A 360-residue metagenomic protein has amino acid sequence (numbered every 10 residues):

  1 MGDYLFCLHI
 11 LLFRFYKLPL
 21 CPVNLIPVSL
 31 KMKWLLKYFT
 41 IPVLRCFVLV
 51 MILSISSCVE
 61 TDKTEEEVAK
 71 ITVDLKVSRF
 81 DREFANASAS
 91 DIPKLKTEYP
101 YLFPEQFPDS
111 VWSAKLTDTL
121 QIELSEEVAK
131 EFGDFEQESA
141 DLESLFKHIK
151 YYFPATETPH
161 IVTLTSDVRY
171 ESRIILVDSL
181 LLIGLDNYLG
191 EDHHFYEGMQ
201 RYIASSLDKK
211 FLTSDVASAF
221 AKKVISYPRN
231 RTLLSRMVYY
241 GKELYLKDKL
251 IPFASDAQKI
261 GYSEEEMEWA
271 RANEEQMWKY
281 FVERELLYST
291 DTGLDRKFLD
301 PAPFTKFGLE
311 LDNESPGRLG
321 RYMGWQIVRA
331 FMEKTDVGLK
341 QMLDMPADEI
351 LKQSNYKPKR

Functional and structural regions predicted by a protein language model:
Y4-L11, L25, L30, F39: Short hydrophobic targeting helices and cationic amphipathic motifs that mediate membrane/organellar targeting
L30-C46: Bacterial N-terminal signal peptides that target proteins for export
S54-S57: C-terminal motif of bacterial Sec signal peptides marking the signal peptidase cleavage site
V59-E123: N-terminal mature-domain "stem" immediately C-terminal to a signal peptide or N-terminal signal-anchor/transmembrane
T119-A270, K340, D344-A347: Acidic/His-rich structured neighborhood in mature extracellular/periplasmic domains
L244-F307: Acidic/His/Gly-enriched intrinsically disordered linker/tail segments that often contain short helix/coil "MoRF-like"
D291-R360: C-terminal soluble interaction/assembly domains
